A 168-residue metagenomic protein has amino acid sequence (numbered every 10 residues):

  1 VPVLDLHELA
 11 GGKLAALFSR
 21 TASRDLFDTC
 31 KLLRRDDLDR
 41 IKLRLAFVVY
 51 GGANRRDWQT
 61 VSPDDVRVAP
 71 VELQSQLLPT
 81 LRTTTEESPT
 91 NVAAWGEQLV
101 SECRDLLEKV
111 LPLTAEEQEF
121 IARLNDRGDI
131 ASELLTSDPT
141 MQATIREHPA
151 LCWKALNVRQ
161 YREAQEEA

Functional and structural regions predicted by a protein language model:
V1-A168: Structured mid-to-C-terminal alpha-helical surface segments
